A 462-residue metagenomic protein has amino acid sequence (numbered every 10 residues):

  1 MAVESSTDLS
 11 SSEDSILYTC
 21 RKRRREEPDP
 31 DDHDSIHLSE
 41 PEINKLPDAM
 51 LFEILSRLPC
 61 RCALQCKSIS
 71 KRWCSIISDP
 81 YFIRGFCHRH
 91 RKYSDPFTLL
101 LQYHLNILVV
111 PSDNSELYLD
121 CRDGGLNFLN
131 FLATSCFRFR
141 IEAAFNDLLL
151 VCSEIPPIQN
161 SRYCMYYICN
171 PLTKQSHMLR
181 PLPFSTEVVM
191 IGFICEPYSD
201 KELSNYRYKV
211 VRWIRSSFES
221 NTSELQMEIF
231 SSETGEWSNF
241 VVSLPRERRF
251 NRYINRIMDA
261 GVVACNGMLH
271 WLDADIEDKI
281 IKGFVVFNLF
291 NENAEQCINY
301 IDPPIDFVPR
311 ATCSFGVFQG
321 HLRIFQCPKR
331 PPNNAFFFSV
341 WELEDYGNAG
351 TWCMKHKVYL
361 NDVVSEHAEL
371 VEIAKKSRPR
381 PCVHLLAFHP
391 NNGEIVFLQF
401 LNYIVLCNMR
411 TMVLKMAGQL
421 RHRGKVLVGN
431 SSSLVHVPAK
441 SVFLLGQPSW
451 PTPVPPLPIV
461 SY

Functional and structural regions predicted by a protein language model:
M1-Y462: N-terminal entry/capping and adjacent linker segments that precede and initiate structured domains
